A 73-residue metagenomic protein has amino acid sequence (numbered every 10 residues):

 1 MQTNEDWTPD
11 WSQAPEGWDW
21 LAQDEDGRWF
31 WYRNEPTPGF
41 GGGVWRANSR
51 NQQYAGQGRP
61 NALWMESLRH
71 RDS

Functional and structural regions predicted by a protein language model:
M1-S73: Structural boundary micro-motifs
